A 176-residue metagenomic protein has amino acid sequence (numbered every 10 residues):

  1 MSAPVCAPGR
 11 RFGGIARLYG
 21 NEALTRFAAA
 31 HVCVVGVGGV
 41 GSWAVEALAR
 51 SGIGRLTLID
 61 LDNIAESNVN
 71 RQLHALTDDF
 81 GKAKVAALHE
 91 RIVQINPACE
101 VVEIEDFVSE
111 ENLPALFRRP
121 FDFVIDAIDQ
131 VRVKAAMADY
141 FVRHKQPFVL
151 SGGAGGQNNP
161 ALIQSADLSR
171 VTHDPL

Functional and structural regions predicted by a protein language model:
M1-C33: N-terminal charged helix/coil linker that caps or initiates catalytic domains
V34-G36, I59: Conserved N-terminal Rossmann-fold NAD(P)-binding element of oxidoreductases
V40: Hydrophobic/small residue at the entry helix of a nucleotide-binding pocket
A44-V45, L88, M137: Hydrophobic residues within alpha-helices that form the first helical element adjacent to the glycine-rich loop
L48: Aromatic pocket-lining residues of Rossmann-like dinucleotide-binding sites
I53-N96: Glycine-rich phosphate-binding loop and adjoining beta1-alpha1-beta2 segment of Rossmann-like nucleotide-binding folds
G81-D122, I128-V131: A structured beta-alpha segment of the ubiquitous adenosine-cofactor-binding alpha/beta core
F123-L176: E1/E1-like adenylate-forming module used to activate ubiquitin-like modifiers and sulfur-carrier proteins
